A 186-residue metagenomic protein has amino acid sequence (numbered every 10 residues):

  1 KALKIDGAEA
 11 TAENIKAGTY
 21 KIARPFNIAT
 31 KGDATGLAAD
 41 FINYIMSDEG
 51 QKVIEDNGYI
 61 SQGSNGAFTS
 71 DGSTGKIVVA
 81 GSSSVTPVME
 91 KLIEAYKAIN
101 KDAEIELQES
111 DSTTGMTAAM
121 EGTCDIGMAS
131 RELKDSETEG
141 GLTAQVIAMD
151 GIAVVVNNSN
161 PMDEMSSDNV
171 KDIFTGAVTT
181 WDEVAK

Functional and structural regions predicted by a protein language model:
K1-K186: Exported/periplasmic ABC-transporter solute-binding proteins
